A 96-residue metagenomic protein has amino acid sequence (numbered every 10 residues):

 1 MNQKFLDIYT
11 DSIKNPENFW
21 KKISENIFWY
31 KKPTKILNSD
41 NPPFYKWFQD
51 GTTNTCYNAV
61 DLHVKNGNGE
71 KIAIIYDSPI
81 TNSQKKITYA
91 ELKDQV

Functional and structural regions predicted by a protein language model:
M1: Short His/Asp/Glu-rich catalytic/ion-coordination signatures at enzyme active sites or charged loops
K4, S24-T53: Short, charged, surface-exposed hinge/linker loops at domain edges that act as mobile lids or interdomain connectors
F5, E70-I72, I80: Short amphipathic alpha-helical segments
L6-D11: Adenylate-forming
S12-I13, D40: Intrinsically disordered, low-complexity regions enriched in Ser/Pro/Gly/Gln/His and often acidic
I13-K31, G51-I75: A short N-terminal helical cap/helix-turn-helix that marks the beginning of AMP-binding/adenylate-forming
C56, I74-V96: Conserved AMP-binding/adenylate-forming core of the ANL superfamily
